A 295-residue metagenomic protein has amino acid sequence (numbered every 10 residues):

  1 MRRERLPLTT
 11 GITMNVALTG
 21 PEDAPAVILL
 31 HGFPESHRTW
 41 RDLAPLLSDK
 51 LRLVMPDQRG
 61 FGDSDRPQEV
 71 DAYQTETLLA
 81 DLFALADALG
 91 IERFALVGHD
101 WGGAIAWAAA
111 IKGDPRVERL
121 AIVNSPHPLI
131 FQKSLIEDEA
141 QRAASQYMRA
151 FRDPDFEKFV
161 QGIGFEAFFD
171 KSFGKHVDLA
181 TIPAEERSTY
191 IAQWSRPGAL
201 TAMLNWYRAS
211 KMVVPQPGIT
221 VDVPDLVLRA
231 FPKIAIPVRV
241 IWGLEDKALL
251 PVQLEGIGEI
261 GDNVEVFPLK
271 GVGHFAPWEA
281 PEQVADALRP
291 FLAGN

Functional and structural regions predicted by a protein language model:
M1-R3, I12-M14, A26, V54 (+3 more regions): Flexible "cap/lid" subdomain of the alpha/beta-hydrolase fold that forms the substrate-access gate
A17-D65: Conserved HGGG/HGGXW glycine-rich cap/lid loop of the alpha/beta-hydrolase fold
G32, Q74, A199, E279-A280: Active-site helix-initiating loop/hinge in glycosyltransferases
S36-H37, A104, V272: A short, glycine- and basic residue-enriched loop/turn that sits immediately adjacent to a domain's principal
R38-R41, T201, P251, D286: Alpha-helical elements of the RecA-like P-loop NTPase motor core of helicases
R41, W107-I111, A285: Short, hydrophobic alpha-helix immediately C-terminal to the catalytic nucleophile
L82, V284, L288, L292: Hydrophobic "lid"/C-terminal helical patch of Rossmann-like NAD(P)-dependent dehydrogenase/epimerase domains
V272-P281, A285: Catalytic histidine-centered segment of alpha/beta-hydrolase-like enzymes
